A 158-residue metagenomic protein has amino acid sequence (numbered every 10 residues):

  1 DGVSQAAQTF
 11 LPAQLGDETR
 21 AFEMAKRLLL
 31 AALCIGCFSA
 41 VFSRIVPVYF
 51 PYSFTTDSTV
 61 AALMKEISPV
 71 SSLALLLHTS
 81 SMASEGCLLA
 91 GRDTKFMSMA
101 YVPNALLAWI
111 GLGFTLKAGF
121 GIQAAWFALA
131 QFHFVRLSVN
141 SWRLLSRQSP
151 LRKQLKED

Functional and structural regions predicted by a protein language model:
D1-P47, S81-R92, F96-M97: Small-residue-rich hydrophobic transmembrane alpha-helices
V3, V41, L73-S80, S84 (+2 more regions): Hydrophobic/aromatic residues within the transmembrane alpha-helices of Major Facilitator Superfamily
A13, Y52-S53, E66, A90 (+1 more regions): Transmembrane helix-loop junction
L29-A32, S68-S71, L75, Y101-V102 (+1 more regions): Residue-level recognition of transmembrane alpha-helices in multi-pass small-molecule transporters/permeases
L33-C37, V102-W109: Hydrophobic membrane-spanning alpha-helices of multi-pass integral membrane proteins
P47, S53, S58-A62, K95 (+2 more regions): Membrane-interface helix-loop junctions in multi-pass transport and translocation proteins
S58-S84, I110: Alpha-helical transmembrane segments of multi-pass membrane proteins
